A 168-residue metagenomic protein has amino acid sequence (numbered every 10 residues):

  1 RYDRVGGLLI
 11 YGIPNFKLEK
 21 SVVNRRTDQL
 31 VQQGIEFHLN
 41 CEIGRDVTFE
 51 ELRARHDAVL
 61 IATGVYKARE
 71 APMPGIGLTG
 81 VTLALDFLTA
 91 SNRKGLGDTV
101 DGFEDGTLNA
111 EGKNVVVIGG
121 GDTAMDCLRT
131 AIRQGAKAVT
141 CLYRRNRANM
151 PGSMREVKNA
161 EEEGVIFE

Functional and structural regions predicted by a protein language model:
R1-E168: Residues forming the flavin
